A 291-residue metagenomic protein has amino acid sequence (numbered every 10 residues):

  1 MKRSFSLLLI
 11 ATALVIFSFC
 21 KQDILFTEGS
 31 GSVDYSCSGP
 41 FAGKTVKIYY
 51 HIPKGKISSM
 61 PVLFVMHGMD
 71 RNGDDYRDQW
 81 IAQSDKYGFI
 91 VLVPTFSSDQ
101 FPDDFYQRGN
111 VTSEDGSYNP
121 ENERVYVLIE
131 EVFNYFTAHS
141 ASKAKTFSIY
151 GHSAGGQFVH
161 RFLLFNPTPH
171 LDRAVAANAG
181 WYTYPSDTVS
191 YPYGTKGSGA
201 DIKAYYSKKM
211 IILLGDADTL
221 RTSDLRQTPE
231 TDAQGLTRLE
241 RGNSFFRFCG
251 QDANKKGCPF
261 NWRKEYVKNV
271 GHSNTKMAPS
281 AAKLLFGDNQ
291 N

Functional and structural regions predicted by a protein language model:
M1-L25: Bacterial Sec-dependent N-terminal signal peptides
F19-V62, D74-D75, K86-Y87, S117 (+9 more regions): A domain-start/cap signature at the N-terminus of enzymes
L63-G68, V93, I212: Structural cue for short, hydrophobic secondary-structure segments
M69-E130, F246-C249, K255, N261-W262: Active-site machinery of serine-nucleophile hydrolases
D70, A217-R221, H272-S273: Acidic catalytic loop of the alpha/beta-hydrolase fold
L128-K145: Conserved acidic catalytic loop of the alpha/beta-hydrolase fold
D172-N254: The feature captures the conserved acid-bearing segment of alpha/beta-hydrolase catalytic domains
M210-L213, F246-N291: C-terminal catalytic histidine-bearing segment of alpha/beta-hydrolase fold enzymes
